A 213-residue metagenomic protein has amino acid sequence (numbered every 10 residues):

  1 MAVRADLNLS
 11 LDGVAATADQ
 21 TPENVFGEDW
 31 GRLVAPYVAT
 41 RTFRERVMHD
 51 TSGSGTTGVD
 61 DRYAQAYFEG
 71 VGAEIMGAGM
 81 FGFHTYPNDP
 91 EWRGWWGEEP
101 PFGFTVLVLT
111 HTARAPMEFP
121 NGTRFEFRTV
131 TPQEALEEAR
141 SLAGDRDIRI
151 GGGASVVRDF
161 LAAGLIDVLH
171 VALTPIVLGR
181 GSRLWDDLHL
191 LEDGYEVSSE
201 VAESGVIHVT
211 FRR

Functional and structural regions predicted by a protein language model:
M1-R213: Enzymes that bind and transform nitrogen-containing heteroaromatic metabolites
